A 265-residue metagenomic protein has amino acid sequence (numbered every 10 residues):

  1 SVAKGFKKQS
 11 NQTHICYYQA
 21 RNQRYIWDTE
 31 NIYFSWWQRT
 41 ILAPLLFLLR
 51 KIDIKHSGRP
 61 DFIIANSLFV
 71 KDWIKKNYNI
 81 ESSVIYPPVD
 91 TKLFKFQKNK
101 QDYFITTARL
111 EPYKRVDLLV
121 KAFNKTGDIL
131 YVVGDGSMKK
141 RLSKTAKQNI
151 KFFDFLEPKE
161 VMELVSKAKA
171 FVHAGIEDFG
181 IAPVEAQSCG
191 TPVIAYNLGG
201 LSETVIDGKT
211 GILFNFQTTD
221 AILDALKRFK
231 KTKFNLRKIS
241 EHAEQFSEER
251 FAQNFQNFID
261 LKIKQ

Functional and structural regions predicted by a protein language model:
W27, D72, K76-N77, P88-D102: Acidic anion/phosphate-binding donor-loop and adjacent secondary structure in glycosyltransferase catalytic cores
F34-I63, K71-D72: Membrane-proximal helix-turn-helix segments that form the acceptor-binding/catalytic region of lipid-linked
I64, V89, Q97-K114, V120-Y131: Conserved donor-binding/catalytic core segment of Leloir-type glycosyltransferases
K140-M162: Nucleotide-activated donor-binding/catalytic signature segment of Leloir-type glycosyltransferases, i.e., the conserved
S166-D178, T191: Acidic donor-binding loop of glycosyltransferase active sites
P192-A195, V205: Short hydrophobic beta-strand element within catalytic cores of glycosyltransferases and related nucleotide-activated
D207-G208, I212-T219, L226-K233: Conserved acidic donor-binding segment of nucleotide-sugar-dependent glycosyltransferases
Q217, K231-K262: A charged, aromatic-enriched C-terminal amphipathic alpha-helix characteristic of glycosyltransferases across folds
